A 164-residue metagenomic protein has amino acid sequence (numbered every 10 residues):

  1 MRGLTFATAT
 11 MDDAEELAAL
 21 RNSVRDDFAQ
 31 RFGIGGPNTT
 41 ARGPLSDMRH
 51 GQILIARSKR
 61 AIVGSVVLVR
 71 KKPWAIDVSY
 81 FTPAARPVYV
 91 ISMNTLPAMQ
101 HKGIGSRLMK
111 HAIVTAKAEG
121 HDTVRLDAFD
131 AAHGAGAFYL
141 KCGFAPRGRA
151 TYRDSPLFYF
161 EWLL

Functional and structural regions predicted by a protein language model:
L4-A19: A short beta-loop-alpha structural element at the N-terminal edge of CoA-dependent acyl/N-acetyltransferase catalytic
M11, N22-A98, M109-H111, T115 (+2 more regions): Acetyl-CoA-dependent GNAT
E16, R107, H111, T115 (+1 more regions): Structural preference for long, well-ordered alpha-helical segments within the folded cores of structured domains
A84, D122, F129-G136, L140-A145 (+1 more regions): C-terminal "cap" of GNAT-fold acetyltransferases
I91, Q100, T123-R125: Acidic/histidine-enriched, beta-strand-rich ligand/metal-binding domains
L96-A98, K102, A131: Active-site acidic-Proline motif in GNAT/NAT acetyltransferases
M109, A116-A128: Conserved GNAT acetyl-CoA-binding A-motif
